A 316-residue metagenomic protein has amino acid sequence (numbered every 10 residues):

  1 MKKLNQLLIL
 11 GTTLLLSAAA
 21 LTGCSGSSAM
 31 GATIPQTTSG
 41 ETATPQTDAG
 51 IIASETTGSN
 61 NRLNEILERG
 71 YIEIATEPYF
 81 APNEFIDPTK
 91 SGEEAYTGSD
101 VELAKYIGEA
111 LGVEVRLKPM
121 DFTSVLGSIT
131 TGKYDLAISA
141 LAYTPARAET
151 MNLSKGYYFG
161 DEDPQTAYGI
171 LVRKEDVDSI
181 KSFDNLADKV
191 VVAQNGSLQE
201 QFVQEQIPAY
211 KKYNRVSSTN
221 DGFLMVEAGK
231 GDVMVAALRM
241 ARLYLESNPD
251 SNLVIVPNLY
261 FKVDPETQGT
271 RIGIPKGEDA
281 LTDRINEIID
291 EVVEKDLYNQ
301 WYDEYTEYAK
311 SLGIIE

Functional and structural regions predicted by a protein language model:
A19-G23: C-terminal motif of bacterial Sec signal peptides marking the signal peptidase cleavage site
S25, I34-P35, G40-T57, V101-A110 (+4 more regions): Extended ligand-binding regions for polar small-molecule ligands
T37, D48-L141: Extracytoplasmic small-molecule ligand-binding "clamshell" domains of the periplasmic binding protein/Venus flytrap
E73, P78-A81, E93-A110, L141 (+4 more regions): Bilobed "Venus flytrap"/periplasmic-binding protein-like clamshell domains and structurally analogous long
S99, R116-S128, D178, Y213-A228: Short helix-initiation/N-cap motifs at beta->coil->alpha
E109, E114-N185: Acidic, polar ligand-binding/catalytic clefts
L141-T150, F202-Q206, D232-E266: A ligand-binding cleft/hinge motif common to bilobed small-molecule-binding domains
G160-K174, E246-I289, K310-E316: Periplasmic-binding protein-like
